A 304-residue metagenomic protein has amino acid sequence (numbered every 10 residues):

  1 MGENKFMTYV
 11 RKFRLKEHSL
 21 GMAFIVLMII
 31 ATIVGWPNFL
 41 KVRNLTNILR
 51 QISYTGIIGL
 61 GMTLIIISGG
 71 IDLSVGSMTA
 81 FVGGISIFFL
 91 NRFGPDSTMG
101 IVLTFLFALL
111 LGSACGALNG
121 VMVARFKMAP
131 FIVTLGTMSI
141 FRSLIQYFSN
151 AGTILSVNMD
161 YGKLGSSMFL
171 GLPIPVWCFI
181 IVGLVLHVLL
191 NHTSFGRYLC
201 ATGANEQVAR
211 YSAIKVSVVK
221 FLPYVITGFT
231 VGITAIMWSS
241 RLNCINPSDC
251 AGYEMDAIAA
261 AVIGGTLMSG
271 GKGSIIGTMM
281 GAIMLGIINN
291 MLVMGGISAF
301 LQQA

Functional and structural regions predicted by a protein language model:
M1-I30, L184, A204, Y211-V218 (+1 more regions): Cytosolic-side transmembrane-helix boundaries in multi-pass membrane proteins
G2-G59, G94-L103: Membrane-interfacial amphipathic/re-entrant helices at transmembrane-helix boundaries
R11-K12, F126, P130-T193, V219-L222 (+3 more regions): Transmembrane helix-bundle core of multi-pass membrane transporters and related energy-transducing complexes
L20-I33, M62-T63, L109-G112, M138-S143 (+4 more regions): Hydrophobic core segments of alpha-helical transmembrane domains in multi-pass membrane transport and ion-translocation
M28-T32, K41-G94, V121-M128, G265-I275: Single transmembrane alpha-helix segments in multi-pass membrane proteins
P95-T137, M280-G281, L285: Alpha-helical transmembrane segments within multi-pass membrane transporters and channels
G100-A108, A114-N119, V123, G171-N246: Helix-loop-helix "hairpin" substructures at the membrane interface of multi-pass membrane proteins
V231, L242-A304: Transmembrane alpha-helical segments in multi-pass inner-membrane proteins
